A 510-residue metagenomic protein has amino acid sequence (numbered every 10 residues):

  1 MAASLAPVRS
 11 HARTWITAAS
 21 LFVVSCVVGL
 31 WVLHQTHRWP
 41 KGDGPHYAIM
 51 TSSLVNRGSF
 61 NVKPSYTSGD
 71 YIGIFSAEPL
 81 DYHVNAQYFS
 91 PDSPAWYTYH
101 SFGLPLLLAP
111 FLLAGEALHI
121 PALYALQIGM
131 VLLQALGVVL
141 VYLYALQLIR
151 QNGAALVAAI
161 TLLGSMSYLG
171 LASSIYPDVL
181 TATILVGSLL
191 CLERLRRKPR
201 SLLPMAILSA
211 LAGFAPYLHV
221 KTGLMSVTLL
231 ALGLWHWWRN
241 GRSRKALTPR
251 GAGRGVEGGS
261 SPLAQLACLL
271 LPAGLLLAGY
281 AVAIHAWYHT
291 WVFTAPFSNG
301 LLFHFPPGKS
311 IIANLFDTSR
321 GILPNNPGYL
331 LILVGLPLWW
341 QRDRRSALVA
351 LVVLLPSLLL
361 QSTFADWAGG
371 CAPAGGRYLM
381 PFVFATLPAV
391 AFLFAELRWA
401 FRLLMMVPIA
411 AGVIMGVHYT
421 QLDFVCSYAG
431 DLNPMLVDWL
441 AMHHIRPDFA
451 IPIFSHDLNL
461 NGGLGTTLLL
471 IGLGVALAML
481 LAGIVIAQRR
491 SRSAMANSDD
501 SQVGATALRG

Functional and structural regions predicted by a protein language model:
M1-Q35, W39, S261-P272, I471-G510: Start-transfer (signal-anchor) and selected internal transmembrane alpha helices of multi-pass inner/ER membrane
T51, A158-L163, C191, L203-H219 (+2 more regions): Membrane-interface alpha helices of multi-pass inner-membrane proteins
N56-Q127, F297-F305, A365: Interfacial juxtamembrane loops and adjacent helix segments that form the catalytic/substrate-binding surfaces
A125-I149, T183, G187-S188: Transmembrane-helix motifs of polytopic, lipid-linked glycan transferases
I149, S188-M205, A215, R239-S243 (+1 more regions): Membrane-interface transmembrane helices that cradle and orient dolichyl/undecaprenyl
S167-L180, G321, G375: Short acidic/glycine- and proline-prone juxtamembrane loop motifs at membrane-interface regions of multi-pass membrane
P216, W235, R239, S261-G335 (+3 more regions): Membrane-lumen/periplasm interface segments of specific transmembrane helices in polyprenyl phosphate-linked
P324-L351, T386-L393, W399-A410, I471-A494: Hydrophobic, aromatic-rich transmembrane alpha-helices and their immediate juxtamembrane boundary segments
